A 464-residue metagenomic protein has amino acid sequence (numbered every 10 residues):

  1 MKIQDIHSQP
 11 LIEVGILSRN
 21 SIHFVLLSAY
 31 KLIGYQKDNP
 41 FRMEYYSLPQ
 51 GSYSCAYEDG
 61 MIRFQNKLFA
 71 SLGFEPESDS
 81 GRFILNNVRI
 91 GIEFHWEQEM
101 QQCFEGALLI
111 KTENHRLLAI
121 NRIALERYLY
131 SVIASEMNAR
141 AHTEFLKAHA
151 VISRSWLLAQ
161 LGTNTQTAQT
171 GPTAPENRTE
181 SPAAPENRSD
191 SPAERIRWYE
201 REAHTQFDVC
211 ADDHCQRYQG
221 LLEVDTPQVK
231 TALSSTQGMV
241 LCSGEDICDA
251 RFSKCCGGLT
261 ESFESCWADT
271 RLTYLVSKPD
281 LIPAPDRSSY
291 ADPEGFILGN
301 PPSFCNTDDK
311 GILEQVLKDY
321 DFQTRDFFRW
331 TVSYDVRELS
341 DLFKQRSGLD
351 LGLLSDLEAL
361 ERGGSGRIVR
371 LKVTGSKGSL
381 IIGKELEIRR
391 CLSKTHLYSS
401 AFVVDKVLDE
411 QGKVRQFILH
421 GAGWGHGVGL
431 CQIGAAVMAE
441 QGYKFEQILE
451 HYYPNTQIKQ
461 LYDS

Functional and structural regions predicted by a protein language model:
M1-S464: Conserved, single-site charged/polar hotspot
